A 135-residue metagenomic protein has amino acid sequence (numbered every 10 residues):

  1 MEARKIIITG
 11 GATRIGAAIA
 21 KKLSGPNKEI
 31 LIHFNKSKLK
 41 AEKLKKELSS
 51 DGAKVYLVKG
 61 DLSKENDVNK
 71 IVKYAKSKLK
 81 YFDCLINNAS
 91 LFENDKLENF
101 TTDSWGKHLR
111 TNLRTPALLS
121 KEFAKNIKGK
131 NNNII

Functional and structural regions predicted by a protein language model:
R4, A53-K54, Y81-F82, N126-I135: Active-site loop of short-chain dehydrogenase/reductase
A12-R14: Conserved glycine-rich cofactor-binding loop
K28-E42: Conserved glycine-rich Rossmann-like NAD(P)H-binding loop of the short-chain dehydrogenase/reductase
K38, K59-I71, T102: The beta1-alpha1 cofactor-binding region of Rossmann-like NAD(H)/NADP(H)-dependent oxidoreductases
N88-E93: Conserved NAD(P)H cofactor-binding loop of Rossmann-fold oxidoreductase domains
K96-L97, S104-G106: Substrate-binding pocket helix/loop in short-chain dehydrogenase/reductase
S120-K121: A short, exposed helix-loop element centered on a Lys and neighboring polar residues
